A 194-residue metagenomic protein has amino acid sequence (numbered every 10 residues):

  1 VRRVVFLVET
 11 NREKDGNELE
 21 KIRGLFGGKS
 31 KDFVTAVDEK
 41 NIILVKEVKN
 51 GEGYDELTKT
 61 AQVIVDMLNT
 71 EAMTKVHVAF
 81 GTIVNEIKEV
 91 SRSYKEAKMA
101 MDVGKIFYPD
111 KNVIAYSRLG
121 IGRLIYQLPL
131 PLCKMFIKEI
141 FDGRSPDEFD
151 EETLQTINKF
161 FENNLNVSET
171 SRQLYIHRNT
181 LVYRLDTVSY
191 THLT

Functional and structural regions predicted by a protein language model:
R2-L193: Cytosolic nucleotide-utilizing catalytic cores of signal-transduction proteins
